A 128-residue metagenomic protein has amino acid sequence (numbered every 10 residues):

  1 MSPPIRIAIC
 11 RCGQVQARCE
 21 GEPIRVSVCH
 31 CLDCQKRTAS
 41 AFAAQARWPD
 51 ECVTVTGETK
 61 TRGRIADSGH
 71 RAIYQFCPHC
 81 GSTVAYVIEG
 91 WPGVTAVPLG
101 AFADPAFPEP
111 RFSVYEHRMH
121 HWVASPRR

Functional and structural regions predicted by a protein language model:
M1-R128: A short Gly-Trp-Pro
